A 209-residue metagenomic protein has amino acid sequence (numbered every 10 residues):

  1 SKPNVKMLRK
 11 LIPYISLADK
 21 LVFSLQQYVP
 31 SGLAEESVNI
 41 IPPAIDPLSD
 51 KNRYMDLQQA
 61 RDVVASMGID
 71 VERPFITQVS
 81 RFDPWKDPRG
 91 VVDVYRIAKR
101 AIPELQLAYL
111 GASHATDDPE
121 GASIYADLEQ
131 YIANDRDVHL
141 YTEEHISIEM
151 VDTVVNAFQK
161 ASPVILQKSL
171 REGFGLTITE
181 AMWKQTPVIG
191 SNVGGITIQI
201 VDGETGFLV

Functional and structural regions predicted by a protein language model:
L11-D70: Donor nucleotide-sugar binding/catalytic pocket of nucleotide-sugar-dependent glycosyltransferases
V64-K86, V92, L107-A108: Conserved donor-binding/catalytic core segment of Leloir-type glycosyltransferases
D87-P103: Short hydrophobic signal-anchor/transmembrane segments that target glycosyltransferases and glycosylation machinery
G111-A157: Nucleotide-activated donor-binding/catalytic signature segment of Leloir-type glycosyltransferases, i.e., the conserved
P163, Q185, N192: A short alpha->beta transition loop at the rim of the catalytic pocket in nucleotide-sugar-dependent
L170: Aromatic "clamp/platform" in nucleotide-sugar-dependent glycosyltransferases that forms part of the donor/acceptor
G175-I178, I196: Short glycine/serine-rich donor-binding loops of glycosyltransferases
I178, P187-G190, I200, F207-L208: Short hydrophobic beta-strand element within catalytic cores of glycosyltransferases and related nucleotide-activated
